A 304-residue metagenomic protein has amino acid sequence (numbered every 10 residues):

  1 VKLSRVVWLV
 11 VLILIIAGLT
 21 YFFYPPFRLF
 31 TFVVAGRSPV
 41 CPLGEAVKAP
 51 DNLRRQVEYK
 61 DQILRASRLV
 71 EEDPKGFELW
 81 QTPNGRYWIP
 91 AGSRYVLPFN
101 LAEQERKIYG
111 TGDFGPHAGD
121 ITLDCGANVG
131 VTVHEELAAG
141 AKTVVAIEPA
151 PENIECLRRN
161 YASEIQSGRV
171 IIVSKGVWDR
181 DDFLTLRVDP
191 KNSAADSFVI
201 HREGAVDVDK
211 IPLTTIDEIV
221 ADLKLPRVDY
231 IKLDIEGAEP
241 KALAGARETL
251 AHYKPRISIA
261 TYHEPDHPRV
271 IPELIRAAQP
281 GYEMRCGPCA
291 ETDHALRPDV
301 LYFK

Functional and structural regions predicted by a protein language model:
V1-K304: Phosphate/nucleotide-binding beta-alpha loop and adjacent structural elements of enzyme active sites
